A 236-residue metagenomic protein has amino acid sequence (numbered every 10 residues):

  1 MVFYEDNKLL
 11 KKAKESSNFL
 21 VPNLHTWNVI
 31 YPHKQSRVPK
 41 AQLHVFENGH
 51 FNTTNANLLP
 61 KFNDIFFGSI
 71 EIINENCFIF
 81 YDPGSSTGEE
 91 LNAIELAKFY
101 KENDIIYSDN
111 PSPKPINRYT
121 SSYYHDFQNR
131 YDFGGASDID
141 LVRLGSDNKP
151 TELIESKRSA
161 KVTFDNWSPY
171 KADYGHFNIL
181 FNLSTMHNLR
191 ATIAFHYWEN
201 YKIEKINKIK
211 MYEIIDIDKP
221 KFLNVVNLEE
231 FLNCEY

Functional and structural regions predicted by a protein language model:
M1-L24, P60-I65, E71-A136: Acidic-basic catalytic patches of nuclease active cores, encompassing PD-(D/E)XK and other metal-cofactor nuclease
M1-N55, I139-T163: Conserved catalytic cores of phosphodiester-cleaving nucleases, focusing on short active-site segments
N28, H44-N74, N166-H187: Short, charged, amphipathic alpha-helix that recurs within catalytic cores of restriction-modification and other
V45-T54, L58, D126-R130, A136 (+1 more regions): Intrinsically disordered, charged low-complexity linkers and terminal tails that flank or connect structured domains
P60-P83, F181-K210: Nucleic-acid nuclease catalytic cores
E89, E204-N227: Short, electropositive alpha-helical surface patch
S112-D126, Y131-G134, P169-H196: Acidic, metal/cofactor-coordinating or nucleic-acid-engaging core segments within structured domains
V226-Y236: Charged phosphate-binding loop/patch that engages nucleotide di/tri-phosphates or the phosphate backbone of nucleic
